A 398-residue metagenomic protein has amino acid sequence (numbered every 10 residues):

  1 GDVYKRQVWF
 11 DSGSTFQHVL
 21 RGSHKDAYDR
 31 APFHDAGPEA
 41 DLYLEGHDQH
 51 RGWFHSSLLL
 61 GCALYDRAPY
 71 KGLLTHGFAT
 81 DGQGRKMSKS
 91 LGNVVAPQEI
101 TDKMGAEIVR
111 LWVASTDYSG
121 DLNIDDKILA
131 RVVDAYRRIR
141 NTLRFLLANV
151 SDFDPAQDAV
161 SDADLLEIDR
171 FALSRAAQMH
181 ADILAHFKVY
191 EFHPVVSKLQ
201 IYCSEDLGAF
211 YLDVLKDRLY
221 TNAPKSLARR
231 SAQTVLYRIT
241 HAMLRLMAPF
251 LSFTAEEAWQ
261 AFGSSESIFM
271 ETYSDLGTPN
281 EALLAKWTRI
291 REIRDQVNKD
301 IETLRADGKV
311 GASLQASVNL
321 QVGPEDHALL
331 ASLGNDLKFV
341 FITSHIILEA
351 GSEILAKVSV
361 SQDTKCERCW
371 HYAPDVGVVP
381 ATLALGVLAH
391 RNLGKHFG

Functional and structural regions predicted by a protein language model:
G1-D152, A172-L215, T234-A248, K365-R368: Structured secondary-structure scaffolds
G1-D41, E45, D162-M179, G311 (+6 more regions): Cys/His-rich finger/ribbon microdomains and the adjacent scaffold used for macromolecule binding/structural
D11, P69, L74, S264 (+4 more regions): A generic structural signal for well-ordered coil/turn residues at beta-strand boundaries that shape enzyme active-site
L59-L64, A306-D307, P374: Short beta-turn/strand-loop junction motif enriched in small, turn-promoting residues
L60-L64, A261, N392: Active-site catalytic microenvironments for nucleophilic, acid-base chemistry
L143, V150, R294-V297, L304-G308 (+3 more regions): Conserved NTP-handling cores and scaffolds of large molecular machines
F153-A185, L212-P324, I347-K357, L383-A384: Acidic, turn-prone loop/beta-hairpin segments
